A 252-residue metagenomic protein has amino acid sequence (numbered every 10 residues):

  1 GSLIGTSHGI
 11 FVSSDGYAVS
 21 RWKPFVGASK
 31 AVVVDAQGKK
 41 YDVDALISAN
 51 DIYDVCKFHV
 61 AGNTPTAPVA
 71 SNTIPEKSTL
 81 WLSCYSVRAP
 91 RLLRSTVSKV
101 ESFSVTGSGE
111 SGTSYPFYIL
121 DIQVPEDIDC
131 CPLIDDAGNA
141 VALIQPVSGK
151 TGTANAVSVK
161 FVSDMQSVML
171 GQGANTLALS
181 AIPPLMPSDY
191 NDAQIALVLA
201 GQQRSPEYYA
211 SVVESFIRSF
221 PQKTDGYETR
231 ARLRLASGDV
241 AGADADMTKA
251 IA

Functional and structural regions predicted by a protein language model:
S13-L92, F117-Q123: Conserved active-site neighborhood of the chymotrypsin/trypsin-like protease fold
P65-F117, Q123-D129, I144-N155, M169 (+1 more regions): Flexible, gly/ser-rich surface segments that form the specificity/activation loops bordering the active-site cleft
A142-Y208: C-terminal cap/linker of serine protease catalytic domains
E228-T229: Alpha-solenoid helical repeat scaffolds
